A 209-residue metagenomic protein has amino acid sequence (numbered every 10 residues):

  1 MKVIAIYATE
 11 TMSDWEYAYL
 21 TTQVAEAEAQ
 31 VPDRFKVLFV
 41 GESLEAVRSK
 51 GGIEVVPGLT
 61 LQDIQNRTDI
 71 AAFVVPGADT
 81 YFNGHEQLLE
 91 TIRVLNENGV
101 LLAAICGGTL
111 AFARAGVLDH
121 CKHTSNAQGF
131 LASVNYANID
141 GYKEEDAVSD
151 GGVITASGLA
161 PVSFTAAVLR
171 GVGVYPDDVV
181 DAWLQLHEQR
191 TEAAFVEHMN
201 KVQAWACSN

Functional and structural regions predicted by a protein language model:
K2-S13, Y19, E26-S43, I53 (+3 more regions): Active-site-adjacent pocket-lining segments in enzyme domains
S49: Acidic surface patches and DE-rich sequence motifs
